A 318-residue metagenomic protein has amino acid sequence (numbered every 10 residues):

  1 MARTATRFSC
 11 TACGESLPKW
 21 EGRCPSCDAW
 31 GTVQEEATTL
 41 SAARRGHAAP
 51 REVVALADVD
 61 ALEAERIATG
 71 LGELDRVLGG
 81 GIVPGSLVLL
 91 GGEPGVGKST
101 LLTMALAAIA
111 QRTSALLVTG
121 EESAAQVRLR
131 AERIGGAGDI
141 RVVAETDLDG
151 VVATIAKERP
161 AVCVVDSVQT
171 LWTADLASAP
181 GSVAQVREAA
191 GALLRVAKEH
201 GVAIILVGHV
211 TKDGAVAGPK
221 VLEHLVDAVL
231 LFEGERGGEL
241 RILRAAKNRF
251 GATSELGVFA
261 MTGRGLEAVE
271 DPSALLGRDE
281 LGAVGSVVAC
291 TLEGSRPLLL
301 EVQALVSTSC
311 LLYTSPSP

Functional and structural regions predicted by a protein language model:
A2, S16, R66, G79-G81 (+4 more regions): Replace "in large, NTP-powered and nucleic-acid-processing enzymes" with "in large, NTP-powered factors and other
A2-R45: Short, small/acidic-rich helices and loops at N termini and domain boundaries of DNA replication/processing enzymes
A37-L117, E121, A125-Q126, A144-E145 (+2 more regions): Extended interfacial segments that mediate partner engagement and assembly in macromolecular machines
L40, R44-L56, K157-E158, Q169 (+1 more regions): Conserved P-loop NTPase
G85, E93-V96, T100-A105, I109-R195: Conserved inter-motif catalytic segment of the P-loop NTP-binding fold
V96, E121-A125, T146-D149, Q169-L171 (+6 more regions): Conserved nucleotide-binding/hydrolysis micro-motifs of P-loop NTPases
V162-R244: Conserved P-loop NTPase nucleotide-binding/switch module
Y313-P318: Conserved small/polar residues in nucleotide/adenosyl-binding loops
